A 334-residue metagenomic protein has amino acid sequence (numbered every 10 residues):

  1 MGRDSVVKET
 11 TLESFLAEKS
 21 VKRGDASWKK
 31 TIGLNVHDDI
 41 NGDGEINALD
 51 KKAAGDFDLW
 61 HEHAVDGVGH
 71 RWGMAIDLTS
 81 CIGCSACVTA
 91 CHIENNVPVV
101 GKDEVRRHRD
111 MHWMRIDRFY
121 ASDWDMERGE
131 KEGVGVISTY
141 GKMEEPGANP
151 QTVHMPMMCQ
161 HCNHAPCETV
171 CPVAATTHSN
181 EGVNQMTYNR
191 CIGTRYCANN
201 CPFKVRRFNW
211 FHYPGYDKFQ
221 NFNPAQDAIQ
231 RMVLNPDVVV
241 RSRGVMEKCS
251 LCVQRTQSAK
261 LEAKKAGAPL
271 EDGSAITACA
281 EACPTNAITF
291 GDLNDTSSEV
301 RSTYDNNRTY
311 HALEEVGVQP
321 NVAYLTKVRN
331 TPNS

Functional and structural regions predicted by a protein language model:
M1-S334: Non-ligating segments of multi-cofactor redox enzymes
